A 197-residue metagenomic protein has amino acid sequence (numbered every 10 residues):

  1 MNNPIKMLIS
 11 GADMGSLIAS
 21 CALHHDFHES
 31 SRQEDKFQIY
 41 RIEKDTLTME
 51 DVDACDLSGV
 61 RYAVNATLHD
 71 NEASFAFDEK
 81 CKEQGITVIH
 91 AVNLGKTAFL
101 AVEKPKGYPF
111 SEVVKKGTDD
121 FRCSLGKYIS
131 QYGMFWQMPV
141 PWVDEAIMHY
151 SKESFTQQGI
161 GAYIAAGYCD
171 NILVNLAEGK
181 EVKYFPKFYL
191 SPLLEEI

Functional and structural regions predicted by a protein language model:
M1-H24, E29-S31, D170: Glycine-rich adenosine-cofactor-binding loop
M1-L8, D13, N175-I197: Phosphate-binding loop/pocket of nucleotide- and phosphate-handling active sites
P4, S58-V60: Short, well-ordered alpha-helix to beta-strand connector turns
L8, R61-I164: E1/E1-like adenylate-forming module used to activate ubiquitin-like modifiers and sulfur-carrier proteins
I18-S20, S154-A177: Mid-domain beta-loop-alpha active-site segment that forms a flexible, acidic cofactor/metal-binding surface
C21-H25, E79, N175: Short, well-ordered alpha-helices that flank and scaffold nucleotide-derived cofactor binding pockets
H28-L47: NAD(P)-binding Rossmann-fold cofactor-contacting core
E50-S58: Short amphipathic alpha-helix with an adjacent loop that forms part of the alpha/beta core around
